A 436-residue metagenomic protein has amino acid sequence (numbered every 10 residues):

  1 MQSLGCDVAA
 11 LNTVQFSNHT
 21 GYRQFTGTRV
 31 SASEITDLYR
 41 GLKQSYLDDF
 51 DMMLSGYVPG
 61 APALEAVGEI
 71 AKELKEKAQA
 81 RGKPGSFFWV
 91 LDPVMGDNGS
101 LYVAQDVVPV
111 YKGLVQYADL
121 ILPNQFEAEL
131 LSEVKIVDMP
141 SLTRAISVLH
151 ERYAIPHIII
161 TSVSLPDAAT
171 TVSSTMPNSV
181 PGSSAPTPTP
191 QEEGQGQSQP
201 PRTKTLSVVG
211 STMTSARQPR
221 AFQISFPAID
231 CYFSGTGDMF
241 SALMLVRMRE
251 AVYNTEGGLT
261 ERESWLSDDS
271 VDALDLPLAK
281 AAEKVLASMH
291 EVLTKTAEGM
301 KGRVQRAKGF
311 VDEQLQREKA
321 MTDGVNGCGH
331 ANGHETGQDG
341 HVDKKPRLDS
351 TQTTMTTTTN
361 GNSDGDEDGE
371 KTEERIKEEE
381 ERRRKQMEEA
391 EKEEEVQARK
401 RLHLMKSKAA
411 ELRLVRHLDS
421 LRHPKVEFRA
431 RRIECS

Functional and structural regions predicted by a protein language model:
Q2-N18: N-terminal glycine-rich anion-binding loops that anchor highly charged ligand groups
S17-T26: N-terminal transmembrane-helix/juxtamembrane module of multi-pass inner/ER membrane proteins
F25-I160, P166-A169, S184, Q195 (+3 more regions): Glycine-rich phosphate/dinucleotide-binding loop and adjoining beta-alpha-beta core of small-molecule
Y102-A221, P227-C231, M248-A282: Conserved phosphate/ATP/ADP-binding segment of small-molecule kinases
S179, S183-S184, S350-T356: Intrinsically disordered, low-complexity serine/threonine-rich segments
F226-L245: Short glycine/threonine-rich catalytic loop with a Thr-x-Gly-x-Asp
A242-Y253, A287, E291: Short glycine/serine- and small hydrophobic-enriched flexible loop segments
L259-T354, N360-S436: Charged C-terminal helix
